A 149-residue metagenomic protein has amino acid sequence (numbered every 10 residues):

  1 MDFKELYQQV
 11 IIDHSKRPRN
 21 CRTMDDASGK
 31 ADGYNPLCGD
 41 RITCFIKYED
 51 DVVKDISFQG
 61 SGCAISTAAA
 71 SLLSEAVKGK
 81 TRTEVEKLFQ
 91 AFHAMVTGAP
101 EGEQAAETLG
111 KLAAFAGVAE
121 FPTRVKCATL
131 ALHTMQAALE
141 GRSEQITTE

Functional and structural regions predicted by a protein language model:
M1-D25, K80-E149: C-terminal binding/interaction regions
C21-G60: Structured beta-strand/loop patches that form or line metal/cofactor-binding pockets in enzymes
C38, I65, E120-R124: Secondary-structure capping and boundary motifs in well-ordered enzyme cores
I42, S71, K126, L130: Active-site phosphate/pyrophosphate-handling residues
G60-T67: Short, thiol/selenol-centered motifs that function as redox-active sites or metal-ligating centers
T67-A68, K87: Alpha-helical macromolecular-interaction surfaces
A69-T81: Alpha-helical support elements that line or immediately flank enzyme active sites and cofactor-binding pockets
